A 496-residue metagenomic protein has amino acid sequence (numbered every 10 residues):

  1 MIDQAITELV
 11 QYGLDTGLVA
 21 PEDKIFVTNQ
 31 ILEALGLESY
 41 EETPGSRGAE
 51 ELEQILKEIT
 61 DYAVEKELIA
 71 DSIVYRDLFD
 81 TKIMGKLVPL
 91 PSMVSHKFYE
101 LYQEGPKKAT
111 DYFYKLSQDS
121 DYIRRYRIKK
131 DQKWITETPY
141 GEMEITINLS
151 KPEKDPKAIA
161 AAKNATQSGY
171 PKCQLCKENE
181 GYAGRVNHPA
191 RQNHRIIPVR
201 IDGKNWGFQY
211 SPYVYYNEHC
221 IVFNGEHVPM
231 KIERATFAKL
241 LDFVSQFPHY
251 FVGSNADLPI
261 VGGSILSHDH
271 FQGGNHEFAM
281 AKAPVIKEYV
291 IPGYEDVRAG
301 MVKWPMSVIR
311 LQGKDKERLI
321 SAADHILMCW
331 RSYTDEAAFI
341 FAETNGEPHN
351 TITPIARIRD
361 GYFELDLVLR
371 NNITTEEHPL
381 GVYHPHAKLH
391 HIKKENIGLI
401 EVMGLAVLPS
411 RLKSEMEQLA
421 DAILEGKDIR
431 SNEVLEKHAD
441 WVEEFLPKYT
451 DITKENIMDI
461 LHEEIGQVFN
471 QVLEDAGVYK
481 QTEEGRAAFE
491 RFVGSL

Functional and structural regions predicted by a protein language model:
M1-V222, E226-P229, P305, L319-A323 (+2 more regions): Active-site microenvironments that recognize anionic phosphate/pyrophosphate groups
N193-I197, G225-V252: Helical scaffold of the NTase/Pol beta-like nucleotidyltransferase catalytic core
A235, V244-S267, G273-T334: Catalytic or ion-translocation cores adjacent to nucleophile or general acid/base/metal-coordination motifs in diverse
